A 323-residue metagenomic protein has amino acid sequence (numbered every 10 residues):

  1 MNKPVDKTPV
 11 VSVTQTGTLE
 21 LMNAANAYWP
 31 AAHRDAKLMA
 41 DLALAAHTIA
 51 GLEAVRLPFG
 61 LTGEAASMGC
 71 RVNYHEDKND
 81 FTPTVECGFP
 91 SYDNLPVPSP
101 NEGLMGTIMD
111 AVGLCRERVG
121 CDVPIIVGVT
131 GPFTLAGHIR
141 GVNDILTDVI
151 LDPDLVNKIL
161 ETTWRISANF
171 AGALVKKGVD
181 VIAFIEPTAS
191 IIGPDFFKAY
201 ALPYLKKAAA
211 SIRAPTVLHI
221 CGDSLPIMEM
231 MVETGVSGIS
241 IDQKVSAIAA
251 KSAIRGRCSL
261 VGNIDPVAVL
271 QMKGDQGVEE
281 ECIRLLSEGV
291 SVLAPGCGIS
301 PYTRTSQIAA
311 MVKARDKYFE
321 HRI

Functional and structural regions predicted by a protein language model:
M1-E20, E53, S99-I323: Active-site loop segments of alpha/beta catalytic cores
M22-N26, E64-E76: Glycine-rich loop at the start of a catalytic domain that most often binds anionic cofactors/ligands
N23-G51: Active-site-flanking structural segment that lines cofactor/substrate pockets
H33-R34, F59, C221: Active-site nucleophile and cofactor-binding loops and adjacent substrate-binding regions of central metabolic enzymes
A43-R71: Glycine-rich, N-terminal phosphate-binding loop and its surrounding beta-alpha-beta segment
L61-E64, N79, P132-T134: A short acidic, glycine/proline-enriched capping/turn motif at secondary-structure boundaries, especially helix N-cap
R71-V85, G137-L146: Short, flexible, mixed-charge acidic loops at enzyme active sites
D77-L114: A gly/proline- and charged-residue-enriched helix-loop-helix capping module
